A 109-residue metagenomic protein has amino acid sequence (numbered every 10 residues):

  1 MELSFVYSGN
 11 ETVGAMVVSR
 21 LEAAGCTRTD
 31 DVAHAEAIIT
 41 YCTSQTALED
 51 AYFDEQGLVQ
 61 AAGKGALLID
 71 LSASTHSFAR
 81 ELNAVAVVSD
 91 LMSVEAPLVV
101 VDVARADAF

Functional and structural regions predicted by a protein language model:
M1-I39, S93-L98, D102-A106: NAD(P)+-binding Rossmann beta1-loop-alpha1 motif at the extreme N-terminus of oxidoreductases
L3, L21, R28, L48 (+5 more regions): Generic detector of leucine side chains in alpha-helical contexts
G9, V13, V17, S44-A47 (+2 more regions): General structural feature for long, well-ordered alpha-helical segments within catalytic domains of soluble enzymes
S19, A23, F53, A84: Short, well-ordered alpha-helices that flank and scaffold nucleotide-derived cofactor binding pockets
R28-S77: Rossmann-like NAD(P)-binding element
S74-F109: Rossmann-fold dinucleotide-binding core
